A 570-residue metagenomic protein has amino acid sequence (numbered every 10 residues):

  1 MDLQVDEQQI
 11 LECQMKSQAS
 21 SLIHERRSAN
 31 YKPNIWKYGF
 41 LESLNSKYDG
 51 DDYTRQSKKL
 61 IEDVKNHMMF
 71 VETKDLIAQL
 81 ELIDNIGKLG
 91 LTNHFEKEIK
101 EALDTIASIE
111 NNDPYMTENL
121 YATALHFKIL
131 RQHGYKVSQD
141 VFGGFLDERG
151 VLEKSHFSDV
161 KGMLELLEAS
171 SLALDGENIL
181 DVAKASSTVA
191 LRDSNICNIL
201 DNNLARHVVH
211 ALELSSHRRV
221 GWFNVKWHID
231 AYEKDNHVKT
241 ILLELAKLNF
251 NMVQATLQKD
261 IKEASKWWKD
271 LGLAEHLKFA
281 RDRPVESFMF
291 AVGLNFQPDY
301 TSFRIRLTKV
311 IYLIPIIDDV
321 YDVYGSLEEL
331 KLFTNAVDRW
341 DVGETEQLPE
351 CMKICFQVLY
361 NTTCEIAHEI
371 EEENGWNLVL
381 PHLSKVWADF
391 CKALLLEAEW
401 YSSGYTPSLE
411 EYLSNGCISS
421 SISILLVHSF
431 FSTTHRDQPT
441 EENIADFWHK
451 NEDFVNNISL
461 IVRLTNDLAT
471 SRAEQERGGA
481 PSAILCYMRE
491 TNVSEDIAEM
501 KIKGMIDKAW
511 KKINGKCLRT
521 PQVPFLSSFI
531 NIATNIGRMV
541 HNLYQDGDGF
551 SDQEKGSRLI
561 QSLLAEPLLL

Functional and structural regions predicted by a protein language model:
M1-L570: Terpene synthase/cyclase
